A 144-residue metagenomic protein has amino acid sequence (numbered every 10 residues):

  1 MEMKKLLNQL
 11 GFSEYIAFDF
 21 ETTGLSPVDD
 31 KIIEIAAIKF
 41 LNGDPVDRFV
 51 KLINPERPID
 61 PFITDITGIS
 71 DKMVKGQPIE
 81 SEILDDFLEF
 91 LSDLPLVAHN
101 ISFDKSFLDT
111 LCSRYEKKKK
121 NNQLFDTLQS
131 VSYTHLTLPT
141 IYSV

Functional and structural regions predicted by a protein language model:
M1-N121: Conserved non-catalytic scaffold segment of RNase H-like nuclease domains
T22-G24, Q129, T140: Short, glycine/acidic-enriched loop or turn micro-motifs at the edges of active sites
L124-L136: Short alpha-helix plus adjacent loop in nuclease-associated cores
H135-V144: Single conserved hydrophobic/aromatic residue that forms the stacking wall/gate of nucleotide- or nucleobase-binding
